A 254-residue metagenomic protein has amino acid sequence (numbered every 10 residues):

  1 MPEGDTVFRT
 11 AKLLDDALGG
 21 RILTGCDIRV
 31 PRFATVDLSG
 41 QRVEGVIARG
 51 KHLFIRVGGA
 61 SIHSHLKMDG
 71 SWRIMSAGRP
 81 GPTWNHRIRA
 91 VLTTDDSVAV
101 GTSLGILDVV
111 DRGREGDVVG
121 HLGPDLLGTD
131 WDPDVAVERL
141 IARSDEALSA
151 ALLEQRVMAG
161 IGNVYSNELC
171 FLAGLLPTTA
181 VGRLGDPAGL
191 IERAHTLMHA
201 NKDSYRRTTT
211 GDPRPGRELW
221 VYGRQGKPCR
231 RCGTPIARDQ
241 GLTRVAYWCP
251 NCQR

Functional and structural regions predicted by a protein language model:
M1-R254: Structured catalytic/nucleic-acid-binding cores of DNA maintenance enzymes
